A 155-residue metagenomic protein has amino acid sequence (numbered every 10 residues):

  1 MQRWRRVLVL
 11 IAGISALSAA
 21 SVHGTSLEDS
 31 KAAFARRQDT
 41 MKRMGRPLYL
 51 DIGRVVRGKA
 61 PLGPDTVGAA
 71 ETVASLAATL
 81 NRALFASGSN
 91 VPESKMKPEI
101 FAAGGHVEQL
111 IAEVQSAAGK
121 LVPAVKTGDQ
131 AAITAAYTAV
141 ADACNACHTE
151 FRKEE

Functional and structural regions predicted by a protein language model:
M1-V9: Bacterial N-terminal signal peptides that target proteins for export
L8-S18: Bacterial N-terminal signal peptides
H23-A139: Extracytoplasmic c-type cytochrome modules immediately beyond a signal peptide or single-pass transmembrane anchor
V140-R152: The canonical Cys-X-X-Cys-His
E155: Short Cys/His-rich "knuckle" micro-motifs
